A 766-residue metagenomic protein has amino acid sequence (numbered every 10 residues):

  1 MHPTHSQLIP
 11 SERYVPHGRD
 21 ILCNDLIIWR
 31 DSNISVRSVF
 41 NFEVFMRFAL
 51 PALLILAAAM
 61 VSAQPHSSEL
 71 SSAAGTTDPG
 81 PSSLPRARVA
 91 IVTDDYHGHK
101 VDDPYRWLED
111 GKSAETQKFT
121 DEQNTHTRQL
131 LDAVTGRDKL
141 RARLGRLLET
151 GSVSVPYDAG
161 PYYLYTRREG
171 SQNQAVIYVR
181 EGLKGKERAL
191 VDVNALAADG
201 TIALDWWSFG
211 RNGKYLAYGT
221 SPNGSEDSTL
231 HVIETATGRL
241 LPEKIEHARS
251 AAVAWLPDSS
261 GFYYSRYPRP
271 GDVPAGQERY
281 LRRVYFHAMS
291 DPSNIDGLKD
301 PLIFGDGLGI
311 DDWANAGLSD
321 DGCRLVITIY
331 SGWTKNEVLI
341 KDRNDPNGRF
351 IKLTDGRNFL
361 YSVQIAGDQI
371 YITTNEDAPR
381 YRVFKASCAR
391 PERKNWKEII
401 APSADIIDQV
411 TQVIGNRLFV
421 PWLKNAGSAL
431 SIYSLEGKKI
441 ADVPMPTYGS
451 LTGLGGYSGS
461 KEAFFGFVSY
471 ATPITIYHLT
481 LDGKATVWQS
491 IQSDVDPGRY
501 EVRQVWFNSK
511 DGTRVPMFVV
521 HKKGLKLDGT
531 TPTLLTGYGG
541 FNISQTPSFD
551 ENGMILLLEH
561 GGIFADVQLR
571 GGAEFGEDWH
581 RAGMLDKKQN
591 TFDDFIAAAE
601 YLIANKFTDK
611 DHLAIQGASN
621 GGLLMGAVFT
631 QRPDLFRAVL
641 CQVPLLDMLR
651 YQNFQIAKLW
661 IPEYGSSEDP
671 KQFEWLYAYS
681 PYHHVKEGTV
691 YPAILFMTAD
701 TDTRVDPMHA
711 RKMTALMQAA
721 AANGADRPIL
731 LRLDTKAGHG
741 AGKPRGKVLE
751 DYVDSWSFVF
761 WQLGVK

Functional and structural regions predicted by a protein language model:
P3-S6, V15-G18, V36: Short hydrophobic alpha-helical segments enriched in small aliphatic residues
E43-L50: Positively charged n-region of N-terminal signal peptides that target proteins for export
L53-L435, K439-E462, V468-I474, H478-D482 (+3 more regions): Beta-propeller folds
R168, N375, V468, T536-G540 (+2 more regions): Glycine-rich His-Gly loop
N194-G210, Y218-S225, R239-P242, L481-K484 (+3 more regions): Cap/lid segment of the alpha/beta-hydrolase catalytic domain
G553, D566-K766: Active-site-proximal cap/loop segments of hydrolase catalytic domains
